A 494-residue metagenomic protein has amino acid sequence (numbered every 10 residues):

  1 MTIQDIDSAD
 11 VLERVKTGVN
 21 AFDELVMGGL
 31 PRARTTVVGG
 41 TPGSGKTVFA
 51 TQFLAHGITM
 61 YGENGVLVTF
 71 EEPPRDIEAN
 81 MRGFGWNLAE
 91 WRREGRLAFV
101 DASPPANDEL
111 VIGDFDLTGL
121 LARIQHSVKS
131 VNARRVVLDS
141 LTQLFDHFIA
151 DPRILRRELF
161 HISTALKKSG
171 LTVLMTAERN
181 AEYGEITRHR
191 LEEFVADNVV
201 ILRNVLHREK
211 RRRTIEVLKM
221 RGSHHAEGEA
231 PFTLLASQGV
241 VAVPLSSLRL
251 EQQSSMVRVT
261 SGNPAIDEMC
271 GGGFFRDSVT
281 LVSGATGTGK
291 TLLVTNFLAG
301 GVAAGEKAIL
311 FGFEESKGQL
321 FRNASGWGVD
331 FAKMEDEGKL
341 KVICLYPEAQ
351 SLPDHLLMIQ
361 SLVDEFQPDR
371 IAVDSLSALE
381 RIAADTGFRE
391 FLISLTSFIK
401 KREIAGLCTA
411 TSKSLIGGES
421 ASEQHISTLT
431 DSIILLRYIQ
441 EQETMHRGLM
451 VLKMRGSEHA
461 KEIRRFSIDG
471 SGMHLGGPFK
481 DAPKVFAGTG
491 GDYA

Functional and structural regions predicted by a protein language model:
M1-D7, E13, A122, S130-V131 (+4 more regions): Conserved P-loop NTPase
L25-W91, M269-F331: Walker A/P-loop NTP-binding active-site region of P-loop NTPases, recognizing the glycine-rich GxxxxGKT/S
M27, T35-V38, P42, F49 (+5 more regions): Scaffold/interface architecture of coatomer-like assemblies
A33, Y61-N64, G95-R96, S169-L171 (+10 more regions): Short glycine-/polar-rich loops that comprise or flank the Walker A/P-loop and associated switch/sensor motifs
T36, I112-F194, V199, L292 (+2 more regions): P-loop NTPase motor core
T36, V66-V68, A98-V100, L174 (+6 more regions): Hydrophobic/aromatic beta-strand patches that form the interior of the parallel beta-sheet core in alpha/beta enzyme
Y61-I149, E306-E390: Conserved inter-motif catalytic segment of the P-loop NTP-binding fold
E71-R75, G83, S103-N107, T142-L144 (+17 more regions): Conserved nucleotide-binding/hydrolysis micro-motifs of P-loop NTPases
